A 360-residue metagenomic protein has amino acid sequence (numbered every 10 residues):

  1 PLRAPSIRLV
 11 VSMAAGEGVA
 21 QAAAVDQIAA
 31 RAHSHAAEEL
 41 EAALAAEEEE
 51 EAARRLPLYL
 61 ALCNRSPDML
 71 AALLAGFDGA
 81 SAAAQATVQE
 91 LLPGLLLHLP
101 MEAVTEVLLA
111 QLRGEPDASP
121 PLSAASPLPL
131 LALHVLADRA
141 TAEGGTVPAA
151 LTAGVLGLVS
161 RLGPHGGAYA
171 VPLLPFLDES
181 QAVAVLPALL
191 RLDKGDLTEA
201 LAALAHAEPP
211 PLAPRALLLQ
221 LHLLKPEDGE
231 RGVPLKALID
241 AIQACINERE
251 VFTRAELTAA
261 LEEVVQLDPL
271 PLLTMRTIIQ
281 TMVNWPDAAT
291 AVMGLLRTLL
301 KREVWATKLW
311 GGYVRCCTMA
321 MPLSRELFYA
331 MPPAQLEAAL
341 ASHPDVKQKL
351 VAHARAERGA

Functional and structural regions predicted by a protein language model:
P1-A360: Eukaryotic alpha-helical solenoid repeat scaffolds
